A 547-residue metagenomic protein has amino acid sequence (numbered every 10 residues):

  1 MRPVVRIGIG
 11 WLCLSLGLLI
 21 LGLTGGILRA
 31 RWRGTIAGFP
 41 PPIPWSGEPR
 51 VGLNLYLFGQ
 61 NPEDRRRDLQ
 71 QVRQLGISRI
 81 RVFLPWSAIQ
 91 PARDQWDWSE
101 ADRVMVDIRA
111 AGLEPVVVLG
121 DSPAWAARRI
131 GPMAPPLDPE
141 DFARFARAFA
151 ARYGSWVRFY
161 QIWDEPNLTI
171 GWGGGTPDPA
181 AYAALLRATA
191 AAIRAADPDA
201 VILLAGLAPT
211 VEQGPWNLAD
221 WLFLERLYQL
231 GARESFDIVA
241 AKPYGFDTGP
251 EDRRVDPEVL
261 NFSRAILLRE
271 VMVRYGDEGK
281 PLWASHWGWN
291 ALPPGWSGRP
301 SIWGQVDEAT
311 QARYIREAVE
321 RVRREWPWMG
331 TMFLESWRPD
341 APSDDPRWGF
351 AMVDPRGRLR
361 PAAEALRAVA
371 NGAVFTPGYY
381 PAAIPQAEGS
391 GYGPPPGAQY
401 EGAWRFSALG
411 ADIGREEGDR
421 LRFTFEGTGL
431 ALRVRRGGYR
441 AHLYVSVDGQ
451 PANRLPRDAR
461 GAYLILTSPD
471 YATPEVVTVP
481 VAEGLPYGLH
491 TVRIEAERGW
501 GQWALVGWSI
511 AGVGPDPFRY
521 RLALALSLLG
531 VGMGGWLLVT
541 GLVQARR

Functional and structural regions predicted by a protein language model:
V4-W11, L19-R79, P91, V106-A110 (+2 more regions): N-terminal carbohydrate-binding accessory modules
W11-G22, G26, A30, A37 (+12 more regions): Aromatic-rich peripheral "rim/lid" segments of glycoside hydrolase catalytic domains that contact and position glycan
G17, V369-R546: Glycan-recognition surfaces in beta-rich domains, encompassing non-catalytic CBMs and lectin-like receptor-binding
P49-L55, I80-V82, P115-L119, Y160-I162 (+4 more regions): Hydrophobic faces of well-ordered beta-strands that scaffold small-molecule active sites in alpha/beta enzyme cores
G59-Q74, D141-A150, N217-Q229, A312-R321: Short, acidic/polar
L75-W216, F246, W289-P294: Substrate-binding cleft and catalytic face of glycoside hydrolase catalytic domains, especially the flexible beta-alpha
A143, P177-A309, M352: Noncatalytic carbohydrate-binding groove/subsite architecture in carbohydrate-active enzymes
